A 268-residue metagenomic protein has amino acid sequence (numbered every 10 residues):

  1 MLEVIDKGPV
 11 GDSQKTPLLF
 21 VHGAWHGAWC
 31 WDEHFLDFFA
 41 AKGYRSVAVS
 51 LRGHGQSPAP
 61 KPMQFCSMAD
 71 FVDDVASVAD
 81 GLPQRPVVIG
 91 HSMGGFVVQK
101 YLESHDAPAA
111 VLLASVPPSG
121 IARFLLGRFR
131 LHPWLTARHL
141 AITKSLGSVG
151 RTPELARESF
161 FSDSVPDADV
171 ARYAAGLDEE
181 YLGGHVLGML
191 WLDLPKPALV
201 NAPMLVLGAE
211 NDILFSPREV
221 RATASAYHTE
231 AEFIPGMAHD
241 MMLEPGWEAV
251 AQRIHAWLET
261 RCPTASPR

Functional and structural regions predicted by a protein language model:
G23-G27, S92, E210: Active-site glycine-rich loops that stabilize anionic/oxyanionic intermediates across multiple enzyme folds
A24-L36, R218: The serine-hydrolase catalytic nucleophile loop
F38-P60: Conserved alpha/beta-hydrolase
Q56-P86: Active-site loop/oxyanion-hole signature of alpha/beta-hydrolase fold enzymes
A107-T143, H185-G188: Flexible "cap/lid" loop of the alpha/beta hydrolase fold
V200, V206-G208: Short beta-strand/loop motif that positions the catalytic acidic residue of the alpha/beta-hydrolase fold
I213-E219: Conserved alpha/beta-hydrolase "acid-adjacent" motif
E230-R268: Catalytic active-site module of serine/aspartate enzymes centered on a nucleophile-bearing elbow/loop
